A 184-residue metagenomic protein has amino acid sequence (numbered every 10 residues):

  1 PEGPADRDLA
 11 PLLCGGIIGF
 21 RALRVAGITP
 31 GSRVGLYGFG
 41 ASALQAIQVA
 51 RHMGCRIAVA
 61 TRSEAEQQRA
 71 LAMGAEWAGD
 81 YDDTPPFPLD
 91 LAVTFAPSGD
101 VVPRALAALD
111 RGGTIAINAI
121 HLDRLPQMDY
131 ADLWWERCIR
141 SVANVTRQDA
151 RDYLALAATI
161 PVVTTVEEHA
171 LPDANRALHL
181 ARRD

Functional and structural regions predicted by a protein language model:
P4-D82: Mid-domain Rossmann-like dinucleotide-binding core that forms the NAD(H)/NADP(H) cofactor-binding site
G16-G19, L89, V102, Y130 (+3 more regions): A general structural signal for well-ordered alpha-helical segments in protein cores
I17, A41, E64-A65, G99-D100 (+3 more regions): Short alpha-helical
A26-I28, R56-A58, E64-C138: Glycine-rich cofactor phosphate-binding loops and adjacent beta1-alpha1 units of small-molecule cofactor enzyme domains
R33, Q45, H52-R56, V101-R104 (+2 more regions): Terminal helix/beta-alpha structural elements that buttress the NAD(P)+-binding lobe
H52, R147-D184: C-terminal hydrophobic helical "lid"/dimerization subdomain of Rossmann-like NAD(P)H-dependent oxidoreductases
N118-L122, V142-V145, H169: Short strand-turn motif at the edge of the Rossmann-like AdoMet-binding core
